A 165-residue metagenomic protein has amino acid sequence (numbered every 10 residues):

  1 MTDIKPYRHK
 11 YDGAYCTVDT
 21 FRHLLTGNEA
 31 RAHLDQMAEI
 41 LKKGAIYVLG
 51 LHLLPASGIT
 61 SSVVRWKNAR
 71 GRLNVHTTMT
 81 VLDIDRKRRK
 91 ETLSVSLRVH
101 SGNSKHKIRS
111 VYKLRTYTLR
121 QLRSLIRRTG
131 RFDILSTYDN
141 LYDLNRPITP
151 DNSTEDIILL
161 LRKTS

Functional and structural regions predicted by a protein language model:
T2: Adenine-nucleotide cofactor-binding loop residues
K5-A14: A short acidic, Gly/Pro-enriched loop at the edge of an enzyme's catalytic core that lines a small-molecule cofactor
K10-Y11, I59-V63, I148-T149: Short aromatic-enriched loop/helix-cap "lid" or pocket-rim segments at secondary-structure transitions that line
R22-L24: A short His-aromatic
E29-I46: A short glycine-rich, Lys/Arg-flanked "PGG" loop and its adjoining helix->strand segment in the class I
V48-S124: SAM-dependent methyltransferase
K113-S165: C-terminal lobe and adjacent flexible extensions of AdoMet/dcAdoMet transferase-like proteins
